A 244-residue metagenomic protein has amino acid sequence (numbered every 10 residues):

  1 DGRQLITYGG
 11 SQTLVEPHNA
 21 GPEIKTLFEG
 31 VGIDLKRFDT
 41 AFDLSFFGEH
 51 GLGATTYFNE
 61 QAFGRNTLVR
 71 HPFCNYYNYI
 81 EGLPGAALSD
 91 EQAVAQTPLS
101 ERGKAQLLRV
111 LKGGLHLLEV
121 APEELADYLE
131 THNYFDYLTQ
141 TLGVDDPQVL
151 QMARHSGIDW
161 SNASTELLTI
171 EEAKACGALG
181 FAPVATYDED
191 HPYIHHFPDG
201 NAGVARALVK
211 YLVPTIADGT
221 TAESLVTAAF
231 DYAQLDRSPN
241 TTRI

Functional and structural regions predicted by a protein language model:
D1-H116: N-terminal glycine-rich phosphate/pyrophosphate-binding loop and immediately adjacent elements
L99-I244: Active-site/ligand-binding neighborhood in enzyme catalytic cores
